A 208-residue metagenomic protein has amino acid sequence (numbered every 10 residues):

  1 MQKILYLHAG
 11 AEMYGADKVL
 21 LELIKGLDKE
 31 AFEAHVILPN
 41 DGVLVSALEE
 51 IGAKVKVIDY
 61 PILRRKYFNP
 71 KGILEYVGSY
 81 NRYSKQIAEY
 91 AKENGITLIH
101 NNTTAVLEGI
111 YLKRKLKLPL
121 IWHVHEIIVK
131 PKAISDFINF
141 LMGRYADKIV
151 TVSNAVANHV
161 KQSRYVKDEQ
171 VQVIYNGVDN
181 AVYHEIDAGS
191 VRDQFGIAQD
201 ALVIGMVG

Functional and structural regions predicted by a protein language model:
I4-L5, A198-G208: Conserved donor-binding/catalytic core segment of Leloir-type glycosyltransferases
Y6-Y14, G26-V77, V171: N-terminal strand-loop element at the rim of the active site of nucleotide-sugar-dependent glycosyltransferases
V43, L98-L116, P131, I138-M142: An aromatic- and histidine-rich active-site surface loop
K71-E75, I121-D147: A conserved, positively charged/aromatic
E75, I87-V106, I121: Short N-terminal targeting/anchoring amphipathic segment
A155, G177: Carbohydrate-associated surface elements
Y183-I197: A short helix/loop element that forms part of the nucleotide-sugar donor recognition site in Leloir-type
